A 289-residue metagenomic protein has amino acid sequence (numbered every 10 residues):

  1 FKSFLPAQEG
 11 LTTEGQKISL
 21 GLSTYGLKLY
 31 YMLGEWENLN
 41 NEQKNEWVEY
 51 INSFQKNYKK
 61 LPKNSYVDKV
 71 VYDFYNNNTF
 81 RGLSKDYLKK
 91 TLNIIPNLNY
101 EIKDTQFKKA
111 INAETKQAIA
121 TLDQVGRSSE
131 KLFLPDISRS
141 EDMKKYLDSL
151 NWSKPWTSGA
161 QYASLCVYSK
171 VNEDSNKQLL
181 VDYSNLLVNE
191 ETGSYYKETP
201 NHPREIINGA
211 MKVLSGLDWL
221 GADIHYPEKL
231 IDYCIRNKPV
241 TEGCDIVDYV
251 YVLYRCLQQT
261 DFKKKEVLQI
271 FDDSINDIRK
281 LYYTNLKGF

Functional and structural regions predicted by a protein language model:
F1-S23, M32, E42, V48 (+1 more regions): Low-complexity, Ser/Thr/Pro/Gly-enriched N-terminal "stalk/linker" regions
K2-K17, S65-T105, K197-K212, V252-Q259 (+1 more regions): Carbohydrate-binding/catalytic loop surfaces
T12-G15, I102-F107, Y146-P155, S194-P200 (+2 more regions): Helix-loop junctions that connect tandem helical modules in alpha-solenoid scaffolds
S19-M32, A110-Q124, K154-S169, E205-L217 (+1 more regions): Well-ordered alpha-helical segments within folded domains of soluble proteins
T24-Y31, L39, V48, V250-F289: Extended alpha-helical scaffolding segments
M32-E35, S53-N57, Q124-R127, L186 (+4 more regions): Positions within ordered alpha-helical repeat solenoids
N38-D182, L186-E190, V267-D273, D277 (+1 more regions): Extended ligand-binding groove/face enriched in aromatic
V167-E266: Long, repeat-rich segments with strong aromatic
